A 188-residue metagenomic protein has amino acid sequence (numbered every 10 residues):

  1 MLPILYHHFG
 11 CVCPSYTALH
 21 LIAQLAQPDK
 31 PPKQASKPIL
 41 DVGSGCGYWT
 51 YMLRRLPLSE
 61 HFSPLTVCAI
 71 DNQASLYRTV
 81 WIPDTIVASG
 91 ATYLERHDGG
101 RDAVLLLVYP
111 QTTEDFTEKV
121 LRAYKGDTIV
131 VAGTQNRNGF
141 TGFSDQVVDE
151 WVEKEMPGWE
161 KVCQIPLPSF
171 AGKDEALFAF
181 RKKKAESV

Functional and structural regions predicted by a protein language model:
M1-K33: S-adenosyl-L-methionine
A35-G45: Conserved class I S-adenosyl-L-methionine
P38-L40, V104, T128: Structural motif
R55-T66: Conserved S-adenosyl-L-methionine
S63-P64, I70-V104: S-adenosyl-L-methionine
R101-T117: A short SAM/SAH-binding and catalytic strip from SAM-dependent methyltransferases
T113-A185: C-terminal substrate-binding/active-site "lid" region of AdoMet-derived donor-dependent transferases
